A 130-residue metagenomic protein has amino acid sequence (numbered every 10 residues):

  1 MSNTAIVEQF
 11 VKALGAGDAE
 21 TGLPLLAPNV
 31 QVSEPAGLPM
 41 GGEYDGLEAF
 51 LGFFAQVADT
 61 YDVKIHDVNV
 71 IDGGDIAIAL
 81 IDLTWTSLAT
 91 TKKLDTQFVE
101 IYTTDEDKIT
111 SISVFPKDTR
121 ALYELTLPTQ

Functional and structural regions predicted by a protein language model:
M1-A5: Amphipathic alpha-helical repeat elements characteristic of tetratricopeptide repeat
Q9-F10: Generic hydrophobic alpha-helical segments
G17, D45: Residue-level signal for the nucleotide or nucleotide-sugar donor/cofactor binding architecture
D18-S33: Short, well-ordered alpha-helical segments enriched in acidic and aromatic residues
Q31-E43: A short gly/proline-enriched turn/hairpin at secondary-structure junctions
L51-Q130: A beta-strand edge to alpha-helix "cap/lid" segment located at domain peripheries
